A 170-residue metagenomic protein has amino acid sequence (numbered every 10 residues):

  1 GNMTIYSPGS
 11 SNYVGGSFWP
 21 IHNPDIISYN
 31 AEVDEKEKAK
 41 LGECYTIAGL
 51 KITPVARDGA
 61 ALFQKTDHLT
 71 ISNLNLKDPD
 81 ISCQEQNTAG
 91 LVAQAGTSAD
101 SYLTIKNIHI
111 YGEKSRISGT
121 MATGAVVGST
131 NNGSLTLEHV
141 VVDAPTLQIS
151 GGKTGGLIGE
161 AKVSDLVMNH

Functional and structural regions predicted by a protein language model:
G1-H170: Surface-exposed repetitive/solenoidal architectures
